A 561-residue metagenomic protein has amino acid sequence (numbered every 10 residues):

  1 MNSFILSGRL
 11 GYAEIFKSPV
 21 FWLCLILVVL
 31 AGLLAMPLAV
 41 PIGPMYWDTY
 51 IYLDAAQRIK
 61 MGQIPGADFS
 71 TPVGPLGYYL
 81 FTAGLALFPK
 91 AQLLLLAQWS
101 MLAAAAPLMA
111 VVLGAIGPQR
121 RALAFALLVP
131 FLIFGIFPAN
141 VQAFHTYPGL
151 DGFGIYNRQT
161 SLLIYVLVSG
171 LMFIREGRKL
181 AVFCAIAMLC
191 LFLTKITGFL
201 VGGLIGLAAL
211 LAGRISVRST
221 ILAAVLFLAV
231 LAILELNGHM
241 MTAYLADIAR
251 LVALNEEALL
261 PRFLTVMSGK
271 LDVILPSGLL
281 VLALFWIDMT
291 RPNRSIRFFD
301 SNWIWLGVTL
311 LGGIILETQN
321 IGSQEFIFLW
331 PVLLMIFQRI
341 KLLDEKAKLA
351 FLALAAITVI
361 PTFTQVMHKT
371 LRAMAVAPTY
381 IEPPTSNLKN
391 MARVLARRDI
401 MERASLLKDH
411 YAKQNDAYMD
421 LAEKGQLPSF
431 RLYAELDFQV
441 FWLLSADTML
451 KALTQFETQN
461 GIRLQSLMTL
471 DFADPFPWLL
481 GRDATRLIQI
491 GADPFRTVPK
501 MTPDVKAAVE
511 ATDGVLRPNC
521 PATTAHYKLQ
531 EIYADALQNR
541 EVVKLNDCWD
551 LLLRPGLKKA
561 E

Functional and structural regions predicted by a protein language model:
C24-V29, G213-L236, I274, A347-P361: Hydrophobic alpha-helical membrane-interfacial segments at the cytosolic entry of transmembrane helices
V40-A55, M61, P65-F81, Q92: Extracytoplasmic catalytic/substrate-binding loops of multi-pass membrane glycan-assembly enzymes
L96-L127, F131-G135: Transmembrane-helix motifs of polytopic, lipid-linked glycan transferases
F131-I133, L150-E176, A181-A187, V332: Specific aromatic-rich, kink-prone transmembrane helix
V168-G170, L180-I196, G202-L207, L228-L231 (+1 more regions): Membrane-interface alpha helices of multi-pass inner-membrane proteins
V201-F227, L333-L343: Perimembrane helix-loop-helix junctions
T220-P276, L280, T364-A373: Membrane-lumen/periplasm interface segments of specific transmembrane helices in polyprenyl phosphate-linked
A375-A492, D513-T524, L545-L552: Short periplasmic/luminal acceptor-recognition loop of GT-C membrane glycosyltransferases, typified by
